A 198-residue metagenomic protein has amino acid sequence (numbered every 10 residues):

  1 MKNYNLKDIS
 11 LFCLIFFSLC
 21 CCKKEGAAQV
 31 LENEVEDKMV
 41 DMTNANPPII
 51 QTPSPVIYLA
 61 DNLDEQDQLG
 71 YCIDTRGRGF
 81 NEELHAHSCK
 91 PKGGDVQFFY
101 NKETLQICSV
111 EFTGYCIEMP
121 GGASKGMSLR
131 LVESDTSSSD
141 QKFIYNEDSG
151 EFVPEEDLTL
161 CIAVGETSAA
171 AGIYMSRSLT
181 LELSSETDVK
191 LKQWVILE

Functional and structural regions predicted by a protein language model:
K2-S10: Bacterial N-terminal signal peptides that target proteins for export
I9-F17: Sec-dependent N-terminal signal peptides
L19-C21: C-terminal motif of bacterial Sec signal peptides marking the signal peptidase cleavage site
G26-E198: Lectin-like carbohydrate-binding module/patch detector with strong preference for beta-trefoil
